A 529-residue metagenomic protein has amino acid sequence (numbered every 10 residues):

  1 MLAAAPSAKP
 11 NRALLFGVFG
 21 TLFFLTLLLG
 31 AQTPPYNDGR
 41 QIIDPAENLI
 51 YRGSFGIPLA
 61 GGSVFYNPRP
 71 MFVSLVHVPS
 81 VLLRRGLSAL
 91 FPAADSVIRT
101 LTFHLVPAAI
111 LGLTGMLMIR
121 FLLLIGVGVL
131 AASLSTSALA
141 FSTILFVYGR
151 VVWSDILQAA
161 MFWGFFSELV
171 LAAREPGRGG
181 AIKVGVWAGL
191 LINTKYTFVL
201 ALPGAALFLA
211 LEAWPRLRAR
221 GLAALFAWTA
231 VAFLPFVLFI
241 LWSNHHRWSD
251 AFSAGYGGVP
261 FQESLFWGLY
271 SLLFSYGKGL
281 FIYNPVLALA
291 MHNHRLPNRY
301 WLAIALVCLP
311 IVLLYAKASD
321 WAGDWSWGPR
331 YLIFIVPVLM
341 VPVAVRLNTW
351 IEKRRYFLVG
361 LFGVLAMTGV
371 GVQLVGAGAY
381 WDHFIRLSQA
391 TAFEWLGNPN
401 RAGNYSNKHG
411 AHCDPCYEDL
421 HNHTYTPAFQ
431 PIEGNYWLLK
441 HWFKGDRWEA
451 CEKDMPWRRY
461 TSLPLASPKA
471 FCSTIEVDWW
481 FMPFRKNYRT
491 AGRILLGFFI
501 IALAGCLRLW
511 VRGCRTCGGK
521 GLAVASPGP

Functional and structural regions predicted by a protein language model:
M1-P529: Membrane-proximal envelope and lipid/glycan-remodeling enzymes
